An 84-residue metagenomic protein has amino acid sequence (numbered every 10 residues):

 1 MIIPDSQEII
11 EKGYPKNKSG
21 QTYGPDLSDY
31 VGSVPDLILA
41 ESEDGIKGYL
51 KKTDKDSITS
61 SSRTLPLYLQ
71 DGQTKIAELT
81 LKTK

Functional and structural regions predicted by a protein language model:
M1-K84: Extended, alpha-helix-rich binding/interface surfaces that flank or overlap catalytic cores and mediate recognition
